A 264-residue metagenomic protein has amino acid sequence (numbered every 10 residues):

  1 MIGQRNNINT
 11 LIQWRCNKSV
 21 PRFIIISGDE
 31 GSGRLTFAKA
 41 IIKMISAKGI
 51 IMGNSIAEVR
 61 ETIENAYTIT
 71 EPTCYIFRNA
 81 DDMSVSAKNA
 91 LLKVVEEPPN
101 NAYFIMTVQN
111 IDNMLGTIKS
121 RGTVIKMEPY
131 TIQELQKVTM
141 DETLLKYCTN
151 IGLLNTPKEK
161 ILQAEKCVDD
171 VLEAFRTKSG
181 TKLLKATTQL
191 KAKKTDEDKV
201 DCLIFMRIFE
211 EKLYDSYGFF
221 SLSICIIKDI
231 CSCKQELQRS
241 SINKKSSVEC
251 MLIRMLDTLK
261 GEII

Functional and structural regions predicted by a protein language model:
M1-S46, N100-N101, Q109-I264: Charged, glycine-rich active-site and insertion segments that engage polyanionic ligands
N9-R15, S55-C74, D82, S86-V94: Conserved alpha-helical scaffold flanking the Walker A/P-loop in AAA+ ATPase domains
I45-N54: Conserved catalytic segments around the Walker B and adjacent sensor/switch elements of P-loop NTPase domains
Y67, S86-Q109, G116: Conserved catalytic/switch belt of AAA+ P-loop NTPases
C74-I76, I105: Structural motif
N79-M83, I111: Conserved Walker B
